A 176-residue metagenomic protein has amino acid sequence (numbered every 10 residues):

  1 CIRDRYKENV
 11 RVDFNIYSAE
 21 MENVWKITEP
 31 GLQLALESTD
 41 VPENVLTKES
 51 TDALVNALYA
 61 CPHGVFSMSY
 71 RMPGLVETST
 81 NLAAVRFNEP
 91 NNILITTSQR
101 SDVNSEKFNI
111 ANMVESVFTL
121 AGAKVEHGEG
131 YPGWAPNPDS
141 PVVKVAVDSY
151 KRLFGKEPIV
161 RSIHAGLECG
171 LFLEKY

Functional and structural regions predicted by a protein language model:
C1-D4: Conserved small/polar residues in nucleotide/adenosyl-binding loops
Y6-N23, I110-F118: Short amphipathic alpha-helices in soluble, non-transmembrane regions that often serve as interface/regulatory elements
E8, V12, Q33-N81, R86-E89 (+3 more regions): An extended, acidic, His-containing surface patch that forms the Zn2+-binding/catalytic region of metallohydrolases
E22-W25, T39-D40: Extended acidic/polar, glycine-enriched regions that form or flank non-catalytic beta-rich accessory modules
K26-P30: Short helix-terminating capping/connector loops at secondary-structure junctions
L34, I95-T97: Hydrophobic residues positioned within well-ordered beta-strands of beta-sheet architectures
T97-N104: A short interface-forming secondary-structure element
